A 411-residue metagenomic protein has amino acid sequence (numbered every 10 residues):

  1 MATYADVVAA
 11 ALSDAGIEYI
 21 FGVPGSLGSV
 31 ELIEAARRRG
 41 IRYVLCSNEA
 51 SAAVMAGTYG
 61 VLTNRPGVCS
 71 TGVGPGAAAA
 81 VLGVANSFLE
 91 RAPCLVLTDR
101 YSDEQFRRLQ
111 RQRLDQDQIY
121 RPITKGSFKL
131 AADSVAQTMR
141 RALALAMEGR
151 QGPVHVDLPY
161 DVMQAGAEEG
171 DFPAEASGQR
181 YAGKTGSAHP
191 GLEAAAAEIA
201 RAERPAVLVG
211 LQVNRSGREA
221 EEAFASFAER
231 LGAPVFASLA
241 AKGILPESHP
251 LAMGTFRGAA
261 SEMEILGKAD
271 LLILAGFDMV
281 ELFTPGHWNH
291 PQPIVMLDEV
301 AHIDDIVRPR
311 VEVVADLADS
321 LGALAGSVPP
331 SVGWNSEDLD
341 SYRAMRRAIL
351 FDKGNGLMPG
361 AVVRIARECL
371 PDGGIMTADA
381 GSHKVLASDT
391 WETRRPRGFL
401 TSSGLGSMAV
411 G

Functional and structural regions predicted by a protein language model:
M1-V54, M163, E169-A195, A225-K242 (+2 more regions): A cross-family phosphate/adenosyl-ligand binding-site feature
A15, V23-A36, S341-G411: Active-site diphosphate/adenylate-binding microenvironment
E18-Y19, V61-T98, R121-P173, A195-E198 (+4 more regions): Structural signature of the thiamine diphosphate
P24-L27, Y101-S102, L158-Q164, L211-V213 (+2 more regions): Glycine-rich beta-alpha junction loops
S26, V30-D103, A269-V280, V385-G411: Thiamine diphosphate
C46, S127-S134, A252-R257, V311-G322: Short acidic-hydrophobic, aromatic-tinged amphipathic segments that line or gate anion-handling sites
V61, V209-V295, T390, R394-G411: Glycine-rich, anion-gripping cofactor-binding loops and their flanking helix/strand elements in enzyme active sites
A202, P291-S382: Phosphate/pyrophosphate-binding active-site segments
